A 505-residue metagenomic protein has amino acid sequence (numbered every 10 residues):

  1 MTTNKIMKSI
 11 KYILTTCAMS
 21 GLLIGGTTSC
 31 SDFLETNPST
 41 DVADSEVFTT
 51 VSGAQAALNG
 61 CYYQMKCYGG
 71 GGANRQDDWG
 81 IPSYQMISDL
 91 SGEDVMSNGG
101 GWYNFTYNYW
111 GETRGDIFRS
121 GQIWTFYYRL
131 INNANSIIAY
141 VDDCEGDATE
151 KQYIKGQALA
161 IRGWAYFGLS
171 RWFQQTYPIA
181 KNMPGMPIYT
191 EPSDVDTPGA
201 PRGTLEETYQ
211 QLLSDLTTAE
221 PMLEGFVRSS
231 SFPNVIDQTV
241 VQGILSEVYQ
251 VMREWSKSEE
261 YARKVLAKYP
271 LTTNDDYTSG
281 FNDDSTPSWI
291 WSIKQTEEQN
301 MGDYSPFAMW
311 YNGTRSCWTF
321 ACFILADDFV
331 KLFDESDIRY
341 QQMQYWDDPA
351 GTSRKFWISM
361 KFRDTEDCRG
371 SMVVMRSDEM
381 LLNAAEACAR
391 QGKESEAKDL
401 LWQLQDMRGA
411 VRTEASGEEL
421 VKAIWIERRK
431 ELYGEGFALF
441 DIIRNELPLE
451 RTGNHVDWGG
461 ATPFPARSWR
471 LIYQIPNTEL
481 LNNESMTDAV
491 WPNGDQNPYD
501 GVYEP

Functional and structural regions predicted by a protein language model:
G25-S29: C-terminal motif of bacterial Sec signal peptides marking the signal peptidase cleavage site
C30-Y84, F333-D334, D347, E450-P505: Membrane-proximal, proline-rich intrinsically disordered regions
S45, G72-G92, L169, F173-N182 (+3 more regions): Short, surface-exposed recognition loops and adjoining beta-strand edges that mediate ligand/DNA contacts, enriched
C67-G69, E207, M252-R253, E259-R263 (+4 more regions): Extended ligand-binding clefts on enzyme/binding-domain cores
G99-F173, G203, P221-G225, D367-M372 (+2 more regions): Conserved, well-structured interaction surfaces
